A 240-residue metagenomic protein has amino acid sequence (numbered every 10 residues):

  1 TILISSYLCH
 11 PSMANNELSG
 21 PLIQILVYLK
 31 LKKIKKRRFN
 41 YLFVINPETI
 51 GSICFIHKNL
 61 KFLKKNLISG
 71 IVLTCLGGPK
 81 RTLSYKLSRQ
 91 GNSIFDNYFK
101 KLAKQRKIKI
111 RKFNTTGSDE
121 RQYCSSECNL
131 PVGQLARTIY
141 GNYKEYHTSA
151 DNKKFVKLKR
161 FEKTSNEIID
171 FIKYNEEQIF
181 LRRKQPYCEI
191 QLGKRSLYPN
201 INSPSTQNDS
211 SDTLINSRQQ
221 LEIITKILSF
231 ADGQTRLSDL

Functional and structural regions predicted by a protein language model:
T1-L3, L8-D96, I110-C124: Acidic/histidine-rich catalytic neighborhood of metal-dependent amide-processing enzymes
S5, I224-L228: Hydrophobic residues on short alpha-helical segments
L29, K144-C188, T235: His/Asp/Glu-rich mid-to-C-terminal helical/loop segments that flank catalytic regions of hydrolases
K36-N40, K107-F113, N175-C188: Flexible, glycine/charged-enriched surface loops at secondary-structure junctions
F99-K107: Active-site/ligand-binding-proximal alpha/beta "capping" segment
P131-T138: A structural supersecondary motif
K184-I224: Short alpha-helical segments that sit at the start of domains
L228-D239: Short capping segments at the starts of secondary-structure elements
